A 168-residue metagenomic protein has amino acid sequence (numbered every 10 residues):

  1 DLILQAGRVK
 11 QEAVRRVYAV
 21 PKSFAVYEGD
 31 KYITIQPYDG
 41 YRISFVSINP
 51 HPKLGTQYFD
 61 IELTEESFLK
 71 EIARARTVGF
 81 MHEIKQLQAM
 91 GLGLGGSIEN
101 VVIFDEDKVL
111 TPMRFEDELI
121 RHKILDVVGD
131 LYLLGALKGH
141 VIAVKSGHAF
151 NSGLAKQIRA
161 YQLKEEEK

Functional and structural regions predicted by a protein language model:
D1-K168: C-terminal regulatory domains involved in ligand/effector binding and gene-expression control
